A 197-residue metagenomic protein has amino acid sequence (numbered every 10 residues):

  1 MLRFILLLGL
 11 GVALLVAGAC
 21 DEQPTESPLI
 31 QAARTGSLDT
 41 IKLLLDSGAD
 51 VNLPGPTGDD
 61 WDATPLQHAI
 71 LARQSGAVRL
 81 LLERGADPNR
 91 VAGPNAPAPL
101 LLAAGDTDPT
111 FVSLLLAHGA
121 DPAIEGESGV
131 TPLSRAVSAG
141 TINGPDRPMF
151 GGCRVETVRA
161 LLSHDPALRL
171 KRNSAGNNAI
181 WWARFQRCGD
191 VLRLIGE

Functional and structural regions predicted by a protein language model:
M1-L6: Bacterial N-terminal signal peptides that target proteins for export
V16-A19: C-terminal motif of bacterial Sec signal peptides marking the signal peptidase cleavage site
Q23-Q31, P54-Q67, V91-L100, E125-I142 (+1 more regions): Ankyrin-repeat boundary/"N-cap" motif
Q31-S37, H68-Q74, L102-D108, R135-R154 (+1 more regions): Ankyrin repeat A-helix N-terminal signature
R34-W61: Post-signal-peptide N-terminal segment of Sec-exported extracytoplasmic proteins
K42-D50, R79-D87, S113-D121, R159-L168 (+1 more regions): Ankyrin repeat domain, specifically the short helix-to-loop turn at the C-terminus of the second helix of each repeat
A86-S113, A117: A generic tandem-repeat structural signature
R169-E197: Leucine-rich solenoid repeat scaffolds
